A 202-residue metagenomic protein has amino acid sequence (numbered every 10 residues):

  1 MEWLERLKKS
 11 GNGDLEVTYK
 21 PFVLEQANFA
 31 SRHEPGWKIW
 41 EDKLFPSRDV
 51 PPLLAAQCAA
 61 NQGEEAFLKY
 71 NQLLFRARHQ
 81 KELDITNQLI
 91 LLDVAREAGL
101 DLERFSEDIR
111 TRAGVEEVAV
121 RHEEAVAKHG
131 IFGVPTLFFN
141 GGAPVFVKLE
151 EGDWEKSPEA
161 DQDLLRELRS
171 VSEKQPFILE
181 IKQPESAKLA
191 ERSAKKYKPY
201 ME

Functional and structural regions predicted by a protein language model:
M1-I90, E167-V171, Q175, L179-K182 (+1 more regions): Structural alpha/beta surface segment adjacent to cysteine/selenocysteine redox centers across thiol/disulfide enzymes
L4-K9, K81, I85-E202: C-terminal cap of thioredoxin/glutaredoxin-like
